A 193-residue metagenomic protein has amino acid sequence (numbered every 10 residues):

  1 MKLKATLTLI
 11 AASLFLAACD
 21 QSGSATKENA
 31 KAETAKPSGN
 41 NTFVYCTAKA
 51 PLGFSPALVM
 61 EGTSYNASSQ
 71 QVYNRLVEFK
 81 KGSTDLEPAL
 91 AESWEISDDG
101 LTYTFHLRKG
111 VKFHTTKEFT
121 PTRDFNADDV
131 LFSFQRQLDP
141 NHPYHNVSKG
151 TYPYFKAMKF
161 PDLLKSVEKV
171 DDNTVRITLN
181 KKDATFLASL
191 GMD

Functional and structural regions predicted by a protein language model:
M1-L7: Bacterial N-terminal signal peptides that target proteins for export
F15-A18: C-terminal motif of bacterial Sec signal peptides marking the signal peptidase cleavage site
D20-G39: Short, low-complexity, disordered segments immediately C-terminal to signal peptides in bacterial exported proteins
A32-E33, V59-G62, V111-P121, L163-S166: Second-shell loop/turn segments in exported
G39-A50, E92, T102-H106, V130-S133 (+1 more regions): Short, well-ordered beta-strand elements
C46-D98, Q135, H142: N-terminal lobe/hinge region of extracytoplasmic solute-binding protein
E92-P143: Aromatic- and charge-enriched surface segment that lines or borders ligand/interaction sites
L138-D193: Surface-exposed binding/hinge segments that line and control ligand-binding clefts or catalytic entry sites
